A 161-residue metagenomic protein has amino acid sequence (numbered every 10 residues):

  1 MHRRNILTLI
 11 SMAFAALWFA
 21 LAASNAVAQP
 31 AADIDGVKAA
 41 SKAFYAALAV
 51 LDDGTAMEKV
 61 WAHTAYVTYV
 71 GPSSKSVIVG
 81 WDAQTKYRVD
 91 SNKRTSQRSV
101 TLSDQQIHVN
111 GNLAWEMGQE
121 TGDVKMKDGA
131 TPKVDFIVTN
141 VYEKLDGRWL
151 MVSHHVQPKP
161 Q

Functional and structural regions predicted by a protein language model:
H2-A13: Bacterial N-terminal signal peptides that target proteins for export
S11, A15-V60: Short, low-complexity N-terminal intrinsically disordered segments enriched in polar/charged residues
I34-G36, G54-V109, Q119, K133-V134: A solvent-exposed, acidic/Ser-Thr-rich amphipathic alpha-helical stretch
G80, M126-G129, Q161: A short, polar/proline- and glycine-enriched secondary-structure boundary/capping micro-motif
Q105, G122, I137-V141: Hydrophobic alpha-helical segments of small multi-pass membrane proteins
I107-A114, K127-A130, Y142-R148: A short, structured loop/turn motif at beta-sheet edges
W115, D135-P160: Short beta-strand edge/turn micro-motifs at domain boundaries
G118-K125: Generic short beta-strand segments
